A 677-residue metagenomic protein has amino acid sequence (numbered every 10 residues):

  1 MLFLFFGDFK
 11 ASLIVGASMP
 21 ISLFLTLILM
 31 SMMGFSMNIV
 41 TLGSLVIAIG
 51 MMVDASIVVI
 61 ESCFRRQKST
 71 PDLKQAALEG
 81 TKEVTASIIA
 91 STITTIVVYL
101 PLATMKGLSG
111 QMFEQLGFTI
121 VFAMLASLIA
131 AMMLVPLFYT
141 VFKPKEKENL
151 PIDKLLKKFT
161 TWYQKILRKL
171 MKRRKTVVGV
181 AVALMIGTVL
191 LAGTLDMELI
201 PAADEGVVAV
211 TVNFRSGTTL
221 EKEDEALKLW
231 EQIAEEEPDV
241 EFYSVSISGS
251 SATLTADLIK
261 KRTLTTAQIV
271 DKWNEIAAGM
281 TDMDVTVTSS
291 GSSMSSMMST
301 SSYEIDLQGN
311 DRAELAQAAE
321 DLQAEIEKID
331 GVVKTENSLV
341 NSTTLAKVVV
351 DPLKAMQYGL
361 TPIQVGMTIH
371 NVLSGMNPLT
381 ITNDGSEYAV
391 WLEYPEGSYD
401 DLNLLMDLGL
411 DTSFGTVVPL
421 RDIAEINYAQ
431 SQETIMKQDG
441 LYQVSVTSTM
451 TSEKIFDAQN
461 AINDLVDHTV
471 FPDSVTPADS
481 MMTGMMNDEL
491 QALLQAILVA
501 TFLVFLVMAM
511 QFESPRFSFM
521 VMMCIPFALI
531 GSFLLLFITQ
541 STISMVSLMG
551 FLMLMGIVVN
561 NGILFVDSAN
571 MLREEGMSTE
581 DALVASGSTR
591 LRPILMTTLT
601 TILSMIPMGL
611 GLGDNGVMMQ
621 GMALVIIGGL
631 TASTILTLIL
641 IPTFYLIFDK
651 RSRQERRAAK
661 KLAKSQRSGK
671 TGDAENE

Functional and structural regions predicted by a protein language model:
L4-R65, L506-T589, L595-D614, I639: Hydrophobic transmembrane alpha-helices and their membrane-interface caps in long multi-pass transport proteins
G16, I60, R65-I93, F113 (+3 more regions): Helix-loop junctions and hydrophobic alpha-helical segments within the transmembrane domains of large membrane
M32, S36, A103-Q111, A181-T218 (+3 more regions): Transmembrane helices with small-residue packing motifs
I49-C63, V84-T104, Q111-L150, L254 (+3 more regions): Transmembrane alpha-helices and their membrane-interface boundaries in multi-pass membrane transporters and channels
V84, P151-I200, R667-E677: Signature of alpha-helical transmembrane segments and their immediate interfacial
E198-K261, E275, R312-L345: Extracytoplasmic/periplasmic
K222-S301, M356-L373: Solvent-exposed, membrane-proximal periplasmic/extracellular interface segments of envelope transport and secretion
A316-M450: Beta-strand-rich non-transmembrane domains
